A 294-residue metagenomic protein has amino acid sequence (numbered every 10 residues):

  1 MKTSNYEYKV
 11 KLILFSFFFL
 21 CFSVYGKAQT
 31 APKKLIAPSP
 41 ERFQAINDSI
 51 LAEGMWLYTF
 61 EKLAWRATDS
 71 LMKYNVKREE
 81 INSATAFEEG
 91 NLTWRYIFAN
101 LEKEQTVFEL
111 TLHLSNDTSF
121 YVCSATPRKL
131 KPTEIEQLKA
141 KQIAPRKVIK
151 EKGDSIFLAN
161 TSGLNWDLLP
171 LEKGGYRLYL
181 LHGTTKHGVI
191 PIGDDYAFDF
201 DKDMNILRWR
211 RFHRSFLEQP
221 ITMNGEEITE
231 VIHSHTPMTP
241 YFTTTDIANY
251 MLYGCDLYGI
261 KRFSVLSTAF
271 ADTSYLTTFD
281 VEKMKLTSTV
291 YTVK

Functional and structural regions predicted by a protein language model:
M1-S39: Bacterial Sec-dependent N-terminal signal peptides
I13-L20, Y96, F198, T277: Short non-domain terminal segments
C21-Y25, H187, T239-Y241: A generic structural signal for short coil/turn motifs at secondary-structure boundaries
A28, L169-L171, V189: A hydrophobic alpha-helix/topogenic segment detector that preferentially activates on transmembrane helices
P32-G174, F216-K294: Active-site-proximal loop/helix of nucleotide/amide-processing enzymes and allied scaffolds
R177-H182: Short beta-strand elements that form the blades of beta-propeller/WD-repeat-like and other beta-sheet-rich scaffold
G183-I221: Short helix-loop boundary/capping segments
